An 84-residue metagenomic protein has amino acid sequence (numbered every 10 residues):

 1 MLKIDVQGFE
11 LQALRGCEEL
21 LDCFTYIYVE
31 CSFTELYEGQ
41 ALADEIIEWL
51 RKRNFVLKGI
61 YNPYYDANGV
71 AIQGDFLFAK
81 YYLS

Functional and structural regions predicted by a protein language model:
M1-S84: Conserved acidic-Pro-Pro-aromatic motif
